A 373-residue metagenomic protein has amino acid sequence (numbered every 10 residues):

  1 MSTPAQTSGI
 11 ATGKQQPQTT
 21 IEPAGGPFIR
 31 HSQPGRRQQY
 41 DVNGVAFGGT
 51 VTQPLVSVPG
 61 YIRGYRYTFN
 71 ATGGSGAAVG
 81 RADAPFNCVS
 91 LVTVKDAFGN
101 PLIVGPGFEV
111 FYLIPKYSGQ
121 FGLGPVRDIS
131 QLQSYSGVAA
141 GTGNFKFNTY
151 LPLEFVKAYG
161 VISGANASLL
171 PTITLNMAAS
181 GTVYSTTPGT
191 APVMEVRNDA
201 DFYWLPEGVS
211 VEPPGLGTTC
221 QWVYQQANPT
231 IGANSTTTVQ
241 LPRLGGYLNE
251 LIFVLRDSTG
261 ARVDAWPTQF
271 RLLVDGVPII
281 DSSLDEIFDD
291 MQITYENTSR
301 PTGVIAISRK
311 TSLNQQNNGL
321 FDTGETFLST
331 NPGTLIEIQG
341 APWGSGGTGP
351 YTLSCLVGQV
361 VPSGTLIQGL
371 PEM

Functional and structural regions predicted by a protein language model:
M1-M373: Beta-strand-centric surfaces of beta-sandwich/beta-rich domains
